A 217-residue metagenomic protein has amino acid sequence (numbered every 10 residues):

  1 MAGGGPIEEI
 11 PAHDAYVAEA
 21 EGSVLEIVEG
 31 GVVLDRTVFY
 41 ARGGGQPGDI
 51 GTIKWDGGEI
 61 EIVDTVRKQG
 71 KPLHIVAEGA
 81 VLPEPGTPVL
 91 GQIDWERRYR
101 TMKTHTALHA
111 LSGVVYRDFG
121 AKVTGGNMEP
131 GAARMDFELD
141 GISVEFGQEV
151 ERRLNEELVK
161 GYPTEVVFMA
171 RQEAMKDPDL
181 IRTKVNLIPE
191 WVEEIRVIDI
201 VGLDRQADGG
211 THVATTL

Functional and structural regions predicted by a protein language model:
M1-L217: A glycine- and charged-residue-rich anion-binding loop/surface
